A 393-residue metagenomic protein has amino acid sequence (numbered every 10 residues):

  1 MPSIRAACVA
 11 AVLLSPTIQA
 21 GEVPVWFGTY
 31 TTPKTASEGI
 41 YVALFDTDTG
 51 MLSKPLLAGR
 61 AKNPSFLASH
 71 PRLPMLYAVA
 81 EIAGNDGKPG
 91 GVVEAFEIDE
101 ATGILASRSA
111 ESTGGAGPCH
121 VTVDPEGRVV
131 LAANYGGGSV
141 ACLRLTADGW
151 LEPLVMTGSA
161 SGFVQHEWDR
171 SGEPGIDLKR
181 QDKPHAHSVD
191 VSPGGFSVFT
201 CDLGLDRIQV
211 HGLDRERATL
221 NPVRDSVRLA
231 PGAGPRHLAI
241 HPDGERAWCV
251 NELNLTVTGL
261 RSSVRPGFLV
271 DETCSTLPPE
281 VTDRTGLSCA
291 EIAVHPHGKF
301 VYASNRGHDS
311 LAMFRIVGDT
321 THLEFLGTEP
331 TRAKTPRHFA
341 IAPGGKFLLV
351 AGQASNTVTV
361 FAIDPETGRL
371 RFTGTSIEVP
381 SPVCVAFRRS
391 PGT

Functional and structural regions predicted by a protein language model:
T31-T35, I82-D86, G136-S139, L205-R207 (+3 more regions): Short glycine/acidic-enriched loop and turn motifs that connect beta-strands
K34-S37, A61-P71, G114-P125, H166-F196 (+4 more regions): Beta-rich, blade/repeat-based domains predominating in secreted/periplasmic proteins but also intracellular
L44-G50, F96-G103, L143-L154, G212-T219 (+3 more regions): Short loop/turn segments immediately following beta-strands, especially the blade-tip and inter-blade linker loops
S53-G59, A106-E111, E173-K179, P222-R228 (+3 more regions): A short beta-strand motif characteristic of beta-propeller blades
S53-V123, G127: Blade-loop segments of beta-propeller domains
G103-H187: Asp-box/WD-like beta-propeller blade repeats and closely related beta-sheet repeat scaffolds
Q353-T359, R371-T393: Blade-level signature of beta-propeller repeat domains, shared across WD40, Kelch, NHL, RCC1 and BNR/Asp-box propellers
